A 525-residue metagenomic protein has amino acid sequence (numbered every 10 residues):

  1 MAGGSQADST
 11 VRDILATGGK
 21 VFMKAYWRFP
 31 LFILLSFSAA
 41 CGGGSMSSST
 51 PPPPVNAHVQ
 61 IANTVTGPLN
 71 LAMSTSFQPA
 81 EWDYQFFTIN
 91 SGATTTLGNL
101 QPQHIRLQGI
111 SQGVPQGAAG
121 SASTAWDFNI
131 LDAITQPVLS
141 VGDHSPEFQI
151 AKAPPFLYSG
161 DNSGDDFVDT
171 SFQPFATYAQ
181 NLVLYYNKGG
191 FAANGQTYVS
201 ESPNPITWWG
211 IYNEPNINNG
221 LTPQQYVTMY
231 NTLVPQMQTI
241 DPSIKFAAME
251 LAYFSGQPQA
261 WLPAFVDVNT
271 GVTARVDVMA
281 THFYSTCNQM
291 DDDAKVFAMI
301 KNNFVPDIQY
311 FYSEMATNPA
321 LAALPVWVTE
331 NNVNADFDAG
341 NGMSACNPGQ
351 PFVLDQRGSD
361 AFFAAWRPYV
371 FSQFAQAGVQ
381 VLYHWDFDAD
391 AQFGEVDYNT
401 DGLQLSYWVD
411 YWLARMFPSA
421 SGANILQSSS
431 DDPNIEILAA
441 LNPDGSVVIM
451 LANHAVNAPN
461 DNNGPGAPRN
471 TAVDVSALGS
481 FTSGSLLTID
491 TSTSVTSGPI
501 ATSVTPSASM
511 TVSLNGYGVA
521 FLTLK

Functional and structural regions predicted by a protein language model:
F29-A57: Bacterial Sec-dependent N-terminal signal peptides
P53-T96, Q103, Q108: Boundary/entry segment of secreted carbohydrate-active catalytic domains
G98-F297: Substrate-binding cleft and catalytic face of glycoside hydrolase catalytic domains, especially the flexible beta-alpha
C287-G342: Glycoside hydrolase catalytic-domain groove-lining segments
N332-E436, P443: Aromatic/acidic polysaccharide-binding cleft in carbohydrate-active enzymes
S430-S480, Y517-T523: Carbohydrate-binding surface patches
V475-S494: Solvent-exposed beta-hairpin/edge-strand motifs
S503-K525: C-terminal beta-strand-rich structural cap/linker in extracellular carbohydrate-active enzymes
